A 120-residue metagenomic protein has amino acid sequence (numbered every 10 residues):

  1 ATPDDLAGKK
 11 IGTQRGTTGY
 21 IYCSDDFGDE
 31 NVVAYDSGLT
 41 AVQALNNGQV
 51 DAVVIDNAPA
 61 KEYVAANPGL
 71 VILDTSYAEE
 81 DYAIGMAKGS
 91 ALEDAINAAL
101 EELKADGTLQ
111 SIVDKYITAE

Functional and structural regions predicted by a protein language model:
A1-K10: Flexible hinge/capping segments at coil-to-helix
D4-D5, D25-D26, G38-V54, A58 (+1 more regions): Short helices/loops that flank or line small-molecule/ion binding pockets
L6, L45-N46, I84, I96: Hydrophobic residues within well-ordered alpha-helices
K10, D51-A52, V71: Short, Asp-centered acidic motifs that coordinate Mg2+ and/or phosphate in catalytic or ligand-binding sites
I11-D26: Secondary-structure junction motif
R15-T18, V33-N47, E80: Short helix-initiation/N-cap motifs at beta->coil->alpha
G19, C23, L100-Y116: Periplasmic-binding protein-like
N57, K61-E101, A119-E120: Periplasmic-binding protein-like
